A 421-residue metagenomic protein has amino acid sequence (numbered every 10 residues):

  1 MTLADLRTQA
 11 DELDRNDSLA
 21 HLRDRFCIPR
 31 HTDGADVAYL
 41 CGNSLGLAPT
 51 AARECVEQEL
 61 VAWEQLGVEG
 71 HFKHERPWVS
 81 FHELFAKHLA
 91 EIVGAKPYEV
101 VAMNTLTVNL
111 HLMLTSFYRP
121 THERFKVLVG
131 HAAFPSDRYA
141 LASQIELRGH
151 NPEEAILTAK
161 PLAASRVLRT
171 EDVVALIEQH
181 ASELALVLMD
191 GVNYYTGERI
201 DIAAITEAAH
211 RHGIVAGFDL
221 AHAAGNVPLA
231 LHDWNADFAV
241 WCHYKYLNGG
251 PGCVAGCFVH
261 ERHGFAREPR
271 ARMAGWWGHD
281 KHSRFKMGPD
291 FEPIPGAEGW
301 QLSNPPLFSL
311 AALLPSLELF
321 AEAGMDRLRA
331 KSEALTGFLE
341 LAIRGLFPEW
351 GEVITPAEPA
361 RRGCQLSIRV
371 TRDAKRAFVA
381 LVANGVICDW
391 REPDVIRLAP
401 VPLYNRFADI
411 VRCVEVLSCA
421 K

Functional and structural regions predicted by a protein language model:
M1-K421: Pyridoxal 5′-phosphate
